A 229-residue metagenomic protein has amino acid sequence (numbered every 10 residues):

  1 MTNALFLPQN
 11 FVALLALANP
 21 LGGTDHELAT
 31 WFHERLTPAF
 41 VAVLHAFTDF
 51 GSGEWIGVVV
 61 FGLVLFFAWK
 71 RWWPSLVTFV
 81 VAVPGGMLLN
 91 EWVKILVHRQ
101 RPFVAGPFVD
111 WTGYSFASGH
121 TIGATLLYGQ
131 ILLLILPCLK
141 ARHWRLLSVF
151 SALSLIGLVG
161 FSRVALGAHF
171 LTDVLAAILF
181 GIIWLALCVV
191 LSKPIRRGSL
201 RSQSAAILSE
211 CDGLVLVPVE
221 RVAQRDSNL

Functional and structural regions predicted by a protein language model:
M1-W55, I95-V109: N-terminal transmembrane-helix/juxtamembrane module of multi-pass inner/ER membrane proteins
L17-A18, S52, K70, V97-H98 (+2 more regions): Short helix-capping/hinge motifs at transmembrane helix termini and TM-loop junctions
H26, V60, W69-R142, L146: Membrane-interface loops
T30, T78-V83, S151, A177-I178: Alpha-helical transmembrane segments of multi-pass membrane proteins, especially transporters and channels
V64-K70, R163-V164: Hydrophobic alpha-helical transmembrane segments
G106-P218: Membrane-embedded catalytic cores of phosphoryl/pyrophosphoryl-handling enzymes
